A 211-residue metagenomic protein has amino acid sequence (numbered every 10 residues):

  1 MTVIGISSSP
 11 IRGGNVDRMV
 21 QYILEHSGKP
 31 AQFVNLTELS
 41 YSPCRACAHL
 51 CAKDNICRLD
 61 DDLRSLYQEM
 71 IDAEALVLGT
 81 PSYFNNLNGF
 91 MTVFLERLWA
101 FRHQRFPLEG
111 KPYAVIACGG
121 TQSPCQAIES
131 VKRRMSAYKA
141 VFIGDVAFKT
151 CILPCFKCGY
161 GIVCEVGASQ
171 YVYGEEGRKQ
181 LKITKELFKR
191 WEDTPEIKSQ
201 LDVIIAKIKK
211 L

Functional and structural regions predicted by a protein language model:
M1-Q104, V141-I143, I152-C155, E165-L211: N-terminal beta1-alpha1-beta2 submodule of the flavodoxin-like/Rossmannoid cofactor-binding fold
P107-G159, G167: Short, glycine-/small-residue-rich phosphate/pyrophosphate-handling segment
